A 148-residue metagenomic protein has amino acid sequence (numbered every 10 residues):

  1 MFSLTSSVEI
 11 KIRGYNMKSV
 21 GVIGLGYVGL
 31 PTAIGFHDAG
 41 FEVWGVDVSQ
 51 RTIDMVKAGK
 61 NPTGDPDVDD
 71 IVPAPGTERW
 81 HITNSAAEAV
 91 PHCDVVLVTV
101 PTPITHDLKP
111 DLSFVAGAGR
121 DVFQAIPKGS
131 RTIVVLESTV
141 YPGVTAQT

Functional and structural regions predicted by a protein language model:
M1-S7: Short, low-complexity, charge-dense intrinsically disordered segments
I12-Y15, E42, V48-V95, P101-K109: Conserved N-terminal Rossmann-fold NAD(P) cofactor-binding segment
M17-S19, R131: Phosphate-coordination loops involved in phosphoryl transfer and adenosine-cofactor binding
L25-G26: Glycine-rich Rossmann-fold phosphate-binding loop(s) that bind the pyrophosphate of adenine dinucleotide cofactors
G29-L30: N-terminal Rossmann-fold NAD(P) dinucleotide-binding loop
A33, H37-D38: Gly/Ala-rich phosphate-binding loop of Rossmann-like dinucleotide-binding domains, activating on the conserved
I104-T148: Rossmann-like NAD(P)(H) cofactor-binding subdomain of soluble oxidoreductases
